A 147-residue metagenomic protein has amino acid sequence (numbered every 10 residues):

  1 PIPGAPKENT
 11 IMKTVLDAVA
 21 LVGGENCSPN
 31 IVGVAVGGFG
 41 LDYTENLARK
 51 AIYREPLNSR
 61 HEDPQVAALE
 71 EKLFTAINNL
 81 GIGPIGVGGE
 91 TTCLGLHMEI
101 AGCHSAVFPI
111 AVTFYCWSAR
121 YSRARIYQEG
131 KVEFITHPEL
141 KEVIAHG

Functional and structural regions predicted by a protein language model:
P1-G147: Non-transmembrane, aqueous-exposed alpha-helical and coiled segments at domain scale
